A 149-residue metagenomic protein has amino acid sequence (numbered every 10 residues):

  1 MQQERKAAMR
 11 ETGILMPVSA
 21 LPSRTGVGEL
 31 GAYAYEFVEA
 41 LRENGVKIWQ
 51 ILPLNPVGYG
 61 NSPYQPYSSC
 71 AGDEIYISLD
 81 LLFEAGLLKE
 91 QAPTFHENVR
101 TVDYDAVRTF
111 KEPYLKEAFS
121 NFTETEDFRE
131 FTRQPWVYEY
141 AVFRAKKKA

Functional and structural regions predicted by a protein language model:
Q3-A149: Acidic/aromatic-lined carbohydrate-recognition and catalytic surfaces of CAZymes acting on diverse glycans
